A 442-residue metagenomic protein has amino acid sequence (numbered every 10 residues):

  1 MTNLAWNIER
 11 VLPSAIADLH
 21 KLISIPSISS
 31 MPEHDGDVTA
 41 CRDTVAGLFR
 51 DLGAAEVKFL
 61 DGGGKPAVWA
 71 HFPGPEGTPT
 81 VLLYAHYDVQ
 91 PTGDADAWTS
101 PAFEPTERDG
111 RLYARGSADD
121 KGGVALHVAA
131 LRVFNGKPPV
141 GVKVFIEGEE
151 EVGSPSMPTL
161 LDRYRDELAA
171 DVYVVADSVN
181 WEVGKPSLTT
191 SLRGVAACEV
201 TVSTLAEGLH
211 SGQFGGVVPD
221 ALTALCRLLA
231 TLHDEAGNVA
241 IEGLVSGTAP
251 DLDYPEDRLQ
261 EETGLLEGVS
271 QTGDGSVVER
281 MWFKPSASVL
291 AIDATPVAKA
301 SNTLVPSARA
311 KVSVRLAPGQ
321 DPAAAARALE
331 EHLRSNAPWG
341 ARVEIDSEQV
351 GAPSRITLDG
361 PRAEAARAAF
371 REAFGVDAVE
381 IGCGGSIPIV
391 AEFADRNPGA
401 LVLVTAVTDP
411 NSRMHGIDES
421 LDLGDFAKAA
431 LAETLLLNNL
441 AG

Functional and structural regions predicted by a protein language model:
T2-A95, S307, K311, A324: N-terminal helical capping/dimerization or prosegment-like subdomains of hydrolases acting on amide or phosphate bonds
P13, A97, G136-K137, T189-V195 (+3 more regions): Short glycine/proline-enriched loop/turn "hinge" motifs that connect secondary-structure elements and lie
T78-I146, K428: Active-site metal-coordination/substrate-binding segment of hydrolases, especially metallo-dependent peptidases
Y87-D88, L232-A236, E330-G340: A common structural junction motif
P138-D220: Histidine/acidic-residue-rich, glycine-tolerant segments that coordinate divalent metal ions
E182-V183, A240-K299, T303-S307, P318-A328 (+2 more regions): An extended, acidic, His-containing surface patch that forms the Zn2+-binding/catalytic region of metallohydrolases
G215-G237: A short core secondary-structure module
